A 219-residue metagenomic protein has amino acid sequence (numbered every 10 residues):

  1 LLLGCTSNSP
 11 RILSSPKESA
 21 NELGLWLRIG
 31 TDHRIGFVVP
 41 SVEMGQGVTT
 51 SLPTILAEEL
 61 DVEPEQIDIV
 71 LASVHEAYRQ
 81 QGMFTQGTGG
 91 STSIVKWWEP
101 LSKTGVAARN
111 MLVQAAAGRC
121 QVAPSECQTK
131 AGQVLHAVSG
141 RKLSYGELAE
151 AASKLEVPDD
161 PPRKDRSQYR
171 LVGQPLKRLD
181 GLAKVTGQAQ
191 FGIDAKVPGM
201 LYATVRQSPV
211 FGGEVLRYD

Functional and structural regions predicted by a protein language model:
L2-D219: Cofactor-binding beta-sheet edge motifs in enzyme active sites
